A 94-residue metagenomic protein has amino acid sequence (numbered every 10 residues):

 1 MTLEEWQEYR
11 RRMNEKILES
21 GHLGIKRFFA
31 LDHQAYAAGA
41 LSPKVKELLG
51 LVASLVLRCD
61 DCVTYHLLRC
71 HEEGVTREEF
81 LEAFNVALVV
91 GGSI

Functional and structural regions predicted by a protein language model:
M1-V45: Acidic, glycine/proline-rich low-complexity segments that act as flexible tails and inter-domain linkers
S20, L31-Q34, L55, E73 (+1 more regions): Change "in soluble alpha/beta enzymes" to "in soluble alpha/beta proteins
R27-A30, L48-L51, R69: Residue-level detector of alpha-helical secondary structure
A30, T64, E82-N85: Phosphate-coordinating loops and pocket residues in cytosolic domains that bind phosphorylated ligands
A40-L57, E78-A83: Immediate flanking context of iron-sulfur cluster ligation sites
C59-C62: Short cysteine clusters
Y65-F80: Iron-sulfur (Fe-S) cluster-binding segments and ferredoxin-like electron-carrier domains, especially [2Fe-2S]
L81-I94: C-terminal structural segments of small proteins and small subunits
